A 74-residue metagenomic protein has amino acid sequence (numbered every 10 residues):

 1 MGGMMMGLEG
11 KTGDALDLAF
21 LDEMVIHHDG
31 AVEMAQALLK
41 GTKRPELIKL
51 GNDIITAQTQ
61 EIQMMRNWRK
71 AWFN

Functional and structural regions predicted by a protein language model:
M1-N74: His/Met- and acidic-residue-enriched segments that coordinate or traffic transition-metal cofactors and support
